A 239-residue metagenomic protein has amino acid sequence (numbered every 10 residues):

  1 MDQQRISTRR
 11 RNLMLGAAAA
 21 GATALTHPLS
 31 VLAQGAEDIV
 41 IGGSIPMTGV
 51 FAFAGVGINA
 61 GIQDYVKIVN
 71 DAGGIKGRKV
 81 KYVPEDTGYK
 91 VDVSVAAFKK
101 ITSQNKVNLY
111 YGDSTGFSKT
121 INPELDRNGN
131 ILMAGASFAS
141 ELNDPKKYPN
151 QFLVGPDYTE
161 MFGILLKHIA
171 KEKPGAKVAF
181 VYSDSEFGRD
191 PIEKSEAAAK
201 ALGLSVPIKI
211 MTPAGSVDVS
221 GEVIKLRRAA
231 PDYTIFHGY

Functional and structural regions predicted by a protein language model:
M1-T8, L15-H27: N-terminal secretory signal peptides
I6, H27-I45: C-terminal segment of N-terminal export signals and the immediately downstream linker at the start of the mature
D38-V40, K177, Y233: Residues that mark the start of a beta-strand
V40, F53-A60, A72-L142, V154 (+2 more regions): Beta-alpha junction/loop-to-helix N-cap segments that form part of ligand/metal-binding clefts
M47-T48, D86-G88, D184: Residue-level signal for short, function-critical loop segments
N59-K67: Short catalytic helix/loop segments, enriched in acidic residues and glycine and frequently bearing histidine
D92, K106-K209: Extracytoplasmic ligand/sensor domains, especially the bilobed periplasmic-binding protein
R127, I192-Y239: Extracellular/periplasmic bilobed ligand-binding domains
